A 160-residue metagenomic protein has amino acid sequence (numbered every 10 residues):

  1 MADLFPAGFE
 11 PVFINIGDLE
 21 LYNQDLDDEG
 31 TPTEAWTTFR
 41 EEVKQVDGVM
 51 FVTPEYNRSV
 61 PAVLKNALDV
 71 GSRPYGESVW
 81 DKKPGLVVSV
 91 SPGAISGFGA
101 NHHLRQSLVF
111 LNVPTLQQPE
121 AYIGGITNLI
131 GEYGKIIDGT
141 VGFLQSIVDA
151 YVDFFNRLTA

Functional and structural regions predicted by a protein language model:
M1-F9, V152: N-terminal beta1-alpha1 ligand-phosphate binding loop
F5, V60, V70-P74, K135-V141: Short, structured secondary-structure boundary patches
G8, P74, L111, F154-L158: Solvent-exposed amphipathic alpha-helical surface segments
F9-G17, L21, T115-G124: Short beta-strand elements in bilobed, periplasmic/extracellular small-molecule ligand-binding domains
I16-T33, I130-E132: N-terminal beta-loop-helix "entrance" segment that forms/cooperates in small-molecule cofactor or anionic ligand
N23, A62, T127: Short Asp/Glu-rich motifs
T31-L111: Helix-loop-strand module that forms the ligand-binding subsite of alpha/beta enzymes
P114-A160: Glycine-rich phosphate/pyrophosphate-binding loop and the adjoining helix
